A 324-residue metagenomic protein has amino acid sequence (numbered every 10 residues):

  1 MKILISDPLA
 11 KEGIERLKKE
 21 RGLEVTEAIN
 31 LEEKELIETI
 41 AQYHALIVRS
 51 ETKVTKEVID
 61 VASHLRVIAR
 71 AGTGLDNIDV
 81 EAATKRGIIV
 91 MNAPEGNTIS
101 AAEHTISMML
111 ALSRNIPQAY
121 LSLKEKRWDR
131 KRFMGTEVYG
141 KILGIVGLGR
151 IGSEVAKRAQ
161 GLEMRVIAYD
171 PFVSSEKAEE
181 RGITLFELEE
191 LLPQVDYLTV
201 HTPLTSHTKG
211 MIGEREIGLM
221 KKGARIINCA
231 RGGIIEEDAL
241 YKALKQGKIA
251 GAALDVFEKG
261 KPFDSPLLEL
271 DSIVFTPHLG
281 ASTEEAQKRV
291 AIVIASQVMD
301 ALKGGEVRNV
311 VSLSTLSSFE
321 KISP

Functional and structural regions predicted by a protein language model:
M1-M91, L191-P193, G213-L219, E236: An N-terminal-biased, well-structured beta-alpha scaffold segment characteristic of Rossmann-like dinucleotide-binding
D7, I29-N30, D170-F172, A230: N-terminal Rossmann-fold cofactor-binding loop
L23, I88, I183, S272-V274: Short, conserved active-site loop motifs that form the nucleotide-linked donor/cofactor pocket
H44-A45, V67, Y197, R225 (+2 more regions): Short, Asp-centered acidic motifs that coordinate Mg2+ and/or phosphate in catalytic or ligand-binding sites
E51, T73, D196, T202-L204 (+2 more regions): Short glycine-/small-residue-rich Rossmann-like dinucleotide-binding loops
R86, A93-I142, R150, E154-K157 (+2 more regions): Phosphate-binding beta-alpha-beta segment of Rossmann-like dinucleotide-binding domains, i.e., the NAD(P)
V90, E214, K222-P324: Rossmann-like dinucleotide-binding domain for NAD(H)/NADP(H)
K131-K222: Rossmann-like dinucleotide/phosphate-binding beta-alpha-beta segment
